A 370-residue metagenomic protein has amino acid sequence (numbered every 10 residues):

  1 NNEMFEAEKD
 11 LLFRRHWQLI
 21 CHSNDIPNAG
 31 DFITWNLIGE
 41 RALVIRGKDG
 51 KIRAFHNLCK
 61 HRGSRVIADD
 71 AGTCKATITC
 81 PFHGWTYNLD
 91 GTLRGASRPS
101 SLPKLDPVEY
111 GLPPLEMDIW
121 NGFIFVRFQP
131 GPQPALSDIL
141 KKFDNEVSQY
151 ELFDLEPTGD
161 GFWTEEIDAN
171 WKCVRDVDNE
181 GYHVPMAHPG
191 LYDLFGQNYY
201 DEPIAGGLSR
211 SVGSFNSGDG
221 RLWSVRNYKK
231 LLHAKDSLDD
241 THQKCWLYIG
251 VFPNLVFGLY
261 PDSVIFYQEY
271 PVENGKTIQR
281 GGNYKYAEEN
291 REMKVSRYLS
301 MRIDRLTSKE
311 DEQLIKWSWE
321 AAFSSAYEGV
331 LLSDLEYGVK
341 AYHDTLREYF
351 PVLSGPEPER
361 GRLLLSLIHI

Functional and structural regions predicted by a protein language model:
N1-L37: Non-catalytic accessory segments flanking enzyme active sites
F13-W17, S64, H183: Generic structural signal for secondary-structure transition and capping sites
R14-I26, A96-S100, I249-P253: Short Pro/Gly-enriched beta-strand edge/turn motifs at strand-loop
C21-I26, D106-P107, K244-Y248, G282: Short linear motifs in intrinsically disordered
D25-P130, P134-D144: Rieske [2Fe-2S] iron-sulfur-binding domain
R46, K51, D118, F123-L367: C-terminal catalytic domain of Rieske-type non-heme iron oxygenases
